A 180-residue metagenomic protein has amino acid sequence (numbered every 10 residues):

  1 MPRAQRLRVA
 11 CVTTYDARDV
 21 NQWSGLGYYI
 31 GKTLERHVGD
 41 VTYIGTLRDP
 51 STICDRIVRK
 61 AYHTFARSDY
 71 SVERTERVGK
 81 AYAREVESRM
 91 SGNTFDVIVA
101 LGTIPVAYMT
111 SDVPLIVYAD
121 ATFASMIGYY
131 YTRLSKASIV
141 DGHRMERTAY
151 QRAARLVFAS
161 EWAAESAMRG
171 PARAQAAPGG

Functional and structural regions predicted by a protein language model:
M1-R48, S91-N93: N-terminal subdomain of nucleotide-sugar transferases
R18, L26, T46-V97: Active-site donor-binding segments of glycosyltransferases and PAPS-dependent sulfotransferases
E85-A107, S111-I116: Short N-terminal targeting/anchoring amphipathic segment
A100, F158-A159: Short beta-strand scaffold positions
I104-P105, W162-A164: Alpha-helix capping/helix-boundary segments
M109-Y129, V157: Active-site proximal beta-strand in glycosyltransferases
K136-L156: Membrane-proximal helix-turn-helix segments that form the acceptor-binding/catalytic region of lipid-linked
R152, A164-G180: Helix-loop-beta element that forms the nucleotide-linked donor phosphate-binding surface in glycosyltransferases
